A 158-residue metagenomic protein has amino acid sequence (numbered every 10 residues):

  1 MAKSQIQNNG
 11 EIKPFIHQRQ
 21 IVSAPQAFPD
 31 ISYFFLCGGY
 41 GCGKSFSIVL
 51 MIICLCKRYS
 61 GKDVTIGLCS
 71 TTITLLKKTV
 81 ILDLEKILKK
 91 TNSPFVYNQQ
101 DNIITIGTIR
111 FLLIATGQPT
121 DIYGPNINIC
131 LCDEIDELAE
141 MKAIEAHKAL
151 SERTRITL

Functional and structural regions predicted by a protein language model:
M1-L158: Phosphate/NTP-binding elements of NTP-utilizing enzymes
